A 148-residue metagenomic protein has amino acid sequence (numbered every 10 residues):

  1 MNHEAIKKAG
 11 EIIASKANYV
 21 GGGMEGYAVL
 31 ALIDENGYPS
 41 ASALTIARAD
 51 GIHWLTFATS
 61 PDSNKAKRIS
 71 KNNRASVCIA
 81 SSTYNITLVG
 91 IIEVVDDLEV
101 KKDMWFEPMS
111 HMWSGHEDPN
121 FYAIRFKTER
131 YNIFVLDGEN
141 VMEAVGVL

Functional and structural regions predicted by a protein language model:
M1-K7: Short, low-complexity N-terminal intrinsically disordered segments enriched in polar/charged residues
I12-E35, A75-V77: A short, Trp-centered hydrophobic/proline-enriched beta-strand micro-motif
G23, P39, S70, N85 (+1 more regions): Short solvent-exposed loop/turn micro-motifs enriched in small/polar/acidic residues
E25-H53: N-terminal leader/targeting helix
L30, I69, A123: ATP-grasp fold ATP-binding core
L32, T59, I79-S81, G90 (+1 more regions): Residue-level recognition of conserved beta-strand positions in structured domain cores
T45-S82: A short mixed-secondary-structure module that forms the rim of ligand-binding clefts
T87-L148: Charged, gly/pro-rich active-site loop segments
